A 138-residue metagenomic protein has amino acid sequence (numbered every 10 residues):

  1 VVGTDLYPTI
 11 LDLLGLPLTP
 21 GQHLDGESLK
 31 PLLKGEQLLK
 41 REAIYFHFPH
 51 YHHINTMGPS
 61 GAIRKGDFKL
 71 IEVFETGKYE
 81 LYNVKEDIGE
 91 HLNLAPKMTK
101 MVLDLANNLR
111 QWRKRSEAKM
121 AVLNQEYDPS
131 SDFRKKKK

Functional and structural regions predicted by a protein language model:
V1-T56: Polar, surface-exposed loop/tail segments that function as active-site lids or cofactor/substrate-recognition elements
L6, K65, E75-K78, V84-K138: Long, internal low-complexity/basic segments
M57-P59, T76: A short, compositionally biased
I71-V73: Short beta-strand micro-motifs enriched in acidic
